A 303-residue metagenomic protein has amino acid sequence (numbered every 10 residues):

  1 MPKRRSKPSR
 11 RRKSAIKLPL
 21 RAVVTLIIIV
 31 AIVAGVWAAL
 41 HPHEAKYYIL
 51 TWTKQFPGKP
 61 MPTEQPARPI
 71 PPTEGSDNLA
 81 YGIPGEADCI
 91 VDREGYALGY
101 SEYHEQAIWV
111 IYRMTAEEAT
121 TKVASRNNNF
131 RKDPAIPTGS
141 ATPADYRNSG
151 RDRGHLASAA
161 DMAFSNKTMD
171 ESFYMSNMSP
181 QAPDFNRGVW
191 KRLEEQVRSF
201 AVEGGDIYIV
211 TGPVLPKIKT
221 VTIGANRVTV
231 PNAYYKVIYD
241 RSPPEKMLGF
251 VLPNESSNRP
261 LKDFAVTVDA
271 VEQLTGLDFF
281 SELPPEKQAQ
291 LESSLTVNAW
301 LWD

Functional and structural regions predicted by a protein language model:
P2-D303: Domain-level detector for secreted/extracellular nuclease and nuclease-toxin modules, and for the ENPP-like C-terminal
